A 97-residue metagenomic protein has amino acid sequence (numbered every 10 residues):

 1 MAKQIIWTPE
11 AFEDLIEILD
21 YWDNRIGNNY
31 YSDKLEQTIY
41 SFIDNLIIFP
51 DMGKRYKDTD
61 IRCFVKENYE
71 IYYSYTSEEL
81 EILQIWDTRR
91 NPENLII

Functional and structural regions predicted by a protein language model:
M1-Q4, L95-I97: Short, Lys/Arg-enriched, disordered terminal segments
A2-D60: Basic, Lys/Arg-enriched alpha-helical interface segments
K66-E70, S74-I97: Enriched for short, Lys/Arg-rich terminal
